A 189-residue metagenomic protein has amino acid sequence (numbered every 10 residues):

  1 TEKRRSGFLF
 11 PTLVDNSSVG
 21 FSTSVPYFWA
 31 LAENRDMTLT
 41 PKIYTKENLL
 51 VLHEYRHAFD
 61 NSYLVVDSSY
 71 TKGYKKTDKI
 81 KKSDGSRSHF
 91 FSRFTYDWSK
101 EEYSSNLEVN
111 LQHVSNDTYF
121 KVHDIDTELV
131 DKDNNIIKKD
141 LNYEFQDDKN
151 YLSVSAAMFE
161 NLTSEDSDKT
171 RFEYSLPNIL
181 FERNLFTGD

Functional and structural regions predicted by a protein language model:
T1-D189: Outer-membrane beta-barrel proteins and related beta-barrel translocases across Gram-negative bacteria
